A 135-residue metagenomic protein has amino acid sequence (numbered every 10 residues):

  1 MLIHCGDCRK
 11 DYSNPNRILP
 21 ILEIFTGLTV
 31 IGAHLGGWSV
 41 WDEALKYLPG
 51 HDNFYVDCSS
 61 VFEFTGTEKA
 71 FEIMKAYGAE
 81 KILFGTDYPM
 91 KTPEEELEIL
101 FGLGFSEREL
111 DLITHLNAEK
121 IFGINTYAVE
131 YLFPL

Functional and structural regions predicted by a protein language model:
M1-L83, L132: Catalytic pocket-lining loop regions of alpha/beta-barrel enzymes, especially the amidohydrolase/enolase/GH5 lineages
T26-T29, T65-T67, T86, T92 (+2 more regions): Residue-identity detector for threonine
H34, V56, D87, L110 (+1 more regions): Conserved, mostly hydrophobic/aromatic
G78-K81, M90-L135: Mid-to-C-terminal alpha-helical segments outside catalytic/metal-binding sites
